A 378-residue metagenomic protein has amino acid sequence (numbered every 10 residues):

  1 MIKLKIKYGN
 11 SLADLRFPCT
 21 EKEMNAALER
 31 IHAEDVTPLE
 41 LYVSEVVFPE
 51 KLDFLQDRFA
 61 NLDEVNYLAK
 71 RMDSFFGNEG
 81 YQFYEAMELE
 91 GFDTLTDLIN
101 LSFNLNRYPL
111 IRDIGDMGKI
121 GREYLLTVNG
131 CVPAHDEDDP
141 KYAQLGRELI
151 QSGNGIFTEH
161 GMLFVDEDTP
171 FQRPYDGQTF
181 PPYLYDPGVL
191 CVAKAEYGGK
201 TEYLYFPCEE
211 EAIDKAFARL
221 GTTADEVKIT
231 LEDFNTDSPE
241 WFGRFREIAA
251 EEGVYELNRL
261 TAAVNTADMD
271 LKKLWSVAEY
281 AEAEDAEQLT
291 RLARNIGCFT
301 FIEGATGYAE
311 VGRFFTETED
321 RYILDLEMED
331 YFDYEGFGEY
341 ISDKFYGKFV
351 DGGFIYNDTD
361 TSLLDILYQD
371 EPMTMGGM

Functional and structural regions predicted by a protein language model:
M1, L62-D63, L184-G188, D351-G353: Short, solvent-exposed coil/turn segments at beta-strand boundaries
M1-L39, P187-T222: N-terminal ordered "arm"
K5-D14, E21, A27, C131-H135 (+5 more regions): N-terminal low-complexity, charged segments
K7-L12, G155-I156, G161, D166-E167 (+4 more regions): Short, glycine-biased loop/turn motifs at secondary-structure junctions and in low-complexity Ser/Thr/Pro-rich termini
L28-D139, R147, G161-D186, P207-L326 (+2 more regions): Mixed-charge (acidic/basic) macromolecular-recognition segments
K141, D333, L367-M378: Non-Sec secretion/translocation targeting segments of pathogen effectors
R147-P182, E339-P372: Long, highly charged low-complexity segments enriched in Glu/Asp and Lys/Arg with interspersed Ser/Thr
